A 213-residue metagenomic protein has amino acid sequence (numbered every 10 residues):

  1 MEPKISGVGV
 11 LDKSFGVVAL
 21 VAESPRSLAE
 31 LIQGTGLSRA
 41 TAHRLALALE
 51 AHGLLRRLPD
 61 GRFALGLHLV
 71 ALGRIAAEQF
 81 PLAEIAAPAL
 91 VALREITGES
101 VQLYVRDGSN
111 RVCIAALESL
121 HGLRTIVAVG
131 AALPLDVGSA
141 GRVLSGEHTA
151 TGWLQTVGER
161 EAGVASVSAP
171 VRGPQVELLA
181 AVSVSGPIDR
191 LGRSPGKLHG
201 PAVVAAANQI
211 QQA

Functional and structural regions predicted by a protein language model:
M1-Q79, Q212-A213: N-terminal helix-turn-helix
A22, G141, S145, V204-Q211: Short amphipathic alpha-helical signal-transduction/dimerization elements
L54, Q102, S168: Short hydrophobic/aromatic beta-strand element in the GNAT-like acyltransferase core that lines or flanks the acyl-donor
G61-E147: Amphipathic alpha-helical effector-binding/dimerization core of metabolite-sensing transcriptional regulators
A150-L154, A162, A180-A213: Juxtadomain coupling helices with adjacent low-complexity linkers
A162-P170: A short beta-strand signature within small-molecule sensing/ligand-binding domains used in signal transduction
R172-L178: Flexible loop/coil segments at beta-strand boundaries within sensory signal-transduction domains
